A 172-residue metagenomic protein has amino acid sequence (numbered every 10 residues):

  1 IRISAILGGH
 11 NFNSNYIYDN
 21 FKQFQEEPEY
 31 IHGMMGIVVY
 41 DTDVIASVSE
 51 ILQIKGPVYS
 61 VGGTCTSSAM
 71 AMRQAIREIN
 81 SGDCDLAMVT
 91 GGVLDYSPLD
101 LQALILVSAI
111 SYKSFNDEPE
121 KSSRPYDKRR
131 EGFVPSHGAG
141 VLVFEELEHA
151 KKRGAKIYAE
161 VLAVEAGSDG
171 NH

Functional and structural regions predicted by a protein language model:
R2-S4, D85: Conserved acidic residues
L7-Y59, I105-S111: Active-site-proximal gating segment of KS-fold condensing enzymes and close homologs
G9-F12, G63-S67, G91-Y96, A163-S168: Acidic, glycine-rich active-site loops and adjacent beta-strand->loop/helix elements that engage anionic groups
Y16, L94-S123, E165-H172: Active-site-adjacent elements of ketosynthase-type condensing enzymes
I31-M34, V58, Y96-L101, V107 (+4 more regions): Generic secondary-structure boundary/loop-capping signal
V39, E50, G63, P98 (+5 more regions): Generic structural "secondary-structure junction" signal
D41-V44, S49-L52, P57-V93, F133-A155: Active-site-proximal alpha-helical scaffold in enzymes
F115-H172: Condensing-enzyme catalytic core mediating Claisen C-C bond formation in acyl metabolism
